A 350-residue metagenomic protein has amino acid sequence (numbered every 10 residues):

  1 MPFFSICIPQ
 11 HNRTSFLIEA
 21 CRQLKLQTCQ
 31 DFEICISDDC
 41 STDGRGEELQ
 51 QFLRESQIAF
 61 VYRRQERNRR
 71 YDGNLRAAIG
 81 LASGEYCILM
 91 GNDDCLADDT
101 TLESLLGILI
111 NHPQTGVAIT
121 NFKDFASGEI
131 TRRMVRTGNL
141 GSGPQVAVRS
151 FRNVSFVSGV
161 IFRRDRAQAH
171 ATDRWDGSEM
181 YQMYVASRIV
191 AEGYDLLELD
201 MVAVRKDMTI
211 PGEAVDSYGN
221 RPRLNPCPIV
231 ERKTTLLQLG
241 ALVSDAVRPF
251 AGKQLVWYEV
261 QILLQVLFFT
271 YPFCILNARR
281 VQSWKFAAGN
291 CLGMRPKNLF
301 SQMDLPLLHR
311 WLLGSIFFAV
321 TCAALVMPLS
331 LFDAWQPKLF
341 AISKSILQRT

Functional and structural regions predicted by a protein language model:
N12-L26: Short, well-formed alpha-helical segments that are part of the catalytic scaffolds of diverse glycosyltransferases
F32-C40, R63-Q65, G91: Short beta-strand/loop segment that forms part of the nucleotide-sugar
D38-E47, R67, C95: A conserved acidic beta->alpha catalytic loop
Q65-A82: Glycine-rich, basic loop-to-helix element that forms the pyrophosphate-binding segment of sugar-nucleotide handling
C87: Short aromatic/hydrophobic "clamp" motif used to bind/position activated sugar donors
T100-R133: Conserved donor NDP-sugar-binding/catalytic core segment of glycosyltransferases
T120, G138-C227: Conserved nucleotide-sugar donor-binding catalytic segment
E179, Y184-S187, A191, M201-T350: C-terminal subregions of glycosyltransferases and related glycan-biosynthesis enzymes
